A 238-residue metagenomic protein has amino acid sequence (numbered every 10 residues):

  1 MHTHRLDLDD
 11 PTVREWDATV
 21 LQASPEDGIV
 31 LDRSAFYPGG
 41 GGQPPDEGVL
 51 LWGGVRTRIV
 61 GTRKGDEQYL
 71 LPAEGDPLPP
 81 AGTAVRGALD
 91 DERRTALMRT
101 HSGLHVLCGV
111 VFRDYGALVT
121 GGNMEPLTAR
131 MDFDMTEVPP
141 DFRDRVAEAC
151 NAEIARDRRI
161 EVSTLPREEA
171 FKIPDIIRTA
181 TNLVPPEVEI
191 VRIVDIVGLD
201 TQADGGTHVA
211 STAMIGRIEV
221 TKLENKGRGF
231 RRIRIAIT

Functional and structural regions predicted by a protein language model:
M1-T238: Active-/binding-site microenvironments in catalytic and ligand-binding cores
